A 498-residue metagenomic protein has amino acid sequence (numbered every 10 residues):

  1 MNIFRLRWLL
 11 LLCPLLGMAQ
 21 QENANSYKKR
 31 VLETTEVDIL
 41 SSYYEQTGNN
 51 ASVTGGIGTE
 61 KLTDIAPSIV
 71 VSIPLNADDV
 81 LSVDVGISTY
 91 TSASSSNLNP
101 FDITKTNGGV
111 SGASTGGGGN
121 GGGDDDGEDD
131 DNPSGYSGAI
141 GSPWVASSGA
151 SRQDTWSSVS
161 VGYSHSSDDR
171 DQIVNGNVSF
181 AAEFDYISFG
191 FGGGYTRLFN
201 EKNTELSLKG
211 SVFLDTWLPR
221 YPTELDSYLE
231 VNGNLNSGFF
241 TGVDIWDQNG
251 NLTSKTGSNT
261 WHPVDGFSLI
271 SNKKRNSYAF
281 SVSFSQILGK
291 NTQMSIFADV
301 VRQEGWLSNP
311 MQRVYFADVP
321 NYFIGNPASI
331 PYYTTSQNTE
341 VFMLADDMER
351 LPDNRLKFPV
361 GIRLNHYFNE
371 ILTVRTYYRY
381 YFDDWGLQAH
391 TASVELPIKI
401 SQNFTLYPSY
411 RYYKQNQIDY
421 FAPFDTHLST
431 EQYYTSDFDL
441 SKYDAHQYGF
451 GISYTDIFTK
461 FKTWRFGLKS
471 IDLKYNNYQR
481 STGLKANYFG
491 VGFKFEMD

Functional and structural regions predicted by a protein language model:
Q21-T35, A77-V80, D168-D171, N200-E205 (+6 more regions): Short loop/turn motifs that connect adjacent beta-strands in outer-membrane beta-barrel proteins
I39-S41, V83-V85, G176, L206-G210 (+5 more regions): Membrane-embedded beta-strand positions of outer-membrane beta-barrel proteins
S41-T47, I87-T91, V178-F184, R197-F199 (+9 more regions): Transmembrane beta-strands of outer-membrane beta-barrel pores
Y43-A66: Surface-exposed strand-loop-strand hairpins of Gram-negative outer-membrane beta-barrel proteins
A51, D84-V159, E205-K290, S409-F466: Outer-membrane beta-barrel translocator/channel fold
K61-P67, Q153-V159, I187-F191, K274-F280 (+4 more regions): Residues that define the transmembrane beta-barrel architecture of outer-membrane proteins
I69-I73, V159-H165, G193-R197, F280-Q286 (+5 more regions): Residues on the lipid-exposed face of transmembrane beta-strands in outer-membrane beta-barrel proteins
I140, S147, V301, W306-N354 (+7 more regions): Outer membrane beta-barrel transmembrane domains
